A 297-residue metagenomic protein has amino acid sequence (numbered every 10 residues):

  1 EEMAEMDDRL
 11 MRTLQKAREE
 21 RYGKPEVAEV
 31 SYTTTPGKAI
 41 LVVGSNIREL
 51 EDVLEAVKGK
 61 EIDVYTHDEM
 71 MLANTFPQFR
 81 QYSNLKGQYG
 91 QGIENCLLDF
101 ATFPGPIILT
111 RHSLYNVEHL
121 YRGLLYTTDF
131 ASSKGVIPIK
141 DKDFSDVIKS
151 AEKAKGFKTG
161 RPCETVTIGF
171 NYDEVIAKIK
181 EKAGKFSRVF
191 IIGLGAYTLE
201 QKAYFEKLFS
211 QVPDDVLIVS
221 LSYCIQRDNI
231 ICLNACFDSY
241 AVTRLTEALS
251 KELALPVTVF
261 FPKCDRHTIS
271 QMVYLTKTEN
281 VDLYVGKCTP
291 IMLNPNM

Functional and structural regions predicted by a protein language model:
E2-E5, R9-M297: Anaerobic metallocofactor- and corrinoid-dependent redox/one-carbon enzyme cores, especially those from methanogenesis
